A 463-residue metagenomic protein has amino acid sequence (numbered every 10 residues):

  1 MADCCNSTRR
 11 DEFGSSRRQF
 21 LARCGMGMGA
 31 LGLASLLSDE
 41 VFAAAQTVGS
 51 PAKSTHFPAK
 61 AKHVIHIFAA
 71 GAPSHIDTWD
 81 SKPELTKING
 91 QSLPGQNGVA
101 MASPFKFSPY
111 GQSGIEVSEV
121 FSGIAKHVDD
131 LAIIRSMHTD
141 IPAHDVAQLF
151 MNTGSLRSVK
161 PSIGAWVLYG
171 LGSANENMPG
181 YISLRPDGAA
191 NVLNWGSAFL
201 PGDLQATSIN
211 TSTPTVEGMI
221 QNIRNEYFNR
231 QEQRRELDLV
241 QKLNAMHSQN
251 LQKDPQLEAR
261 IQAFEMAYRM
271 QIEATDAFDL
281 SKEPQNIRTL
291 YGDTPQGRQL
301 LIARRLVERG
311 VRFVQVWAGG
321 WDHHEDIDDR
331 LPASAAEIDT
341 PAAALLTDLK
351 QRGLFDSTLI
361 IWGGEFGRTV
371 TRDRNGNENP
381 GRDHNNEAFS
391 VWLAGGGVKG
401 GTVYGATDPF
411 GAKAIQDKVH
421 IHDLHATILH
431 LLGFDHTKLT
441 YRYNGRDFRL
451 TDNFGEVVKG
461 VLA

Functional and structural regions predicted by a protein language model:
M1-A463: Ligand-binding pockets and gating/stacking loops
